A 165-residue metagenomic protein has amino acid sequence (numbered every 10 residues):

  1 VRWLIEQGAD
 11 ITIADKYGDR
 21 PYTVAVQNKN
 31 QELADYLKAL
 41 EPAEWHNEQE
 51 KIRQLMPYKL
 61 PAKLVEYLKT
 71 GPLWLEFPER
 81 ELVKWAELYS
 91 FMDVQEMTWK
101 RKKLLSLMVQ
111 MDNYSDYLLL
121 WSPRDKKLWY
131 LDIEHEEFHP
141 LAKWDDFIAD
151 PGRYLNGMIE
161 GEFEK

Functional and structural regions predicted by a protein language model:
G8: Short glycine-rich hinge loops at helix-strand junctions in the catalytic core of two-component histidine kinases
Y17-D19, T23-P123: A surface-exposed partner-binding patch
D125-D150: A short, surface-exposed interaction/processing loop segment used at functional sites
Y154-E164: Well-ordered alpha/beta subsegment
